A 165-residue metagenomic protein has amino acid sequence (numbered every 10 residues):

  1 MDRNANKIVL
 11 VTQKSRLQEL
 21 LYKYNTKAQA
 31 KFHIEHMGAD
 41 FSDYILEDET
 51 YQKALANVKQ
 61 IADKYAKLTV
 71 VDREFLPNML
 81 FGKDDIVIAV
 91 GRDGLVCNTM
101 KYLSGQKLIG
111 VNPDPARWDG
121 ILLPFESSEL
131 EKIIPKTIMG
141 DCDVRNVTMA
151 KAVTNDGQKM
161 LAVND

Functional and structural regions predicted by a protein language model:
D2-A89, L95-G105, G140: N-terminal glycine-/serine-/threonine-rich phosphate-binding loop
K7-V9, D85-V87, Q106-I109, K151 (+2 more regions): Structural motif
T12-S15, P113, N155: Cofactor-binding loop segments of dinucleotide-utilizing enzymes, especially the Rossmann-like FAD- and NAD(P)+-binding
A30-I34, I109-N112, L130-I133: Short, surface-exposed linear patches
L68-R73, A89-V90, G110-V111, R145 (+1 more regions): General beta-strand structural signal in soluble alpha/beta enzymes
T99, L103-P124: Short, acidic/small-residue loops that bind anionic groups at enzyme active sites
P115-D165: Catalytic core of DAGKc-family lipid kinases
